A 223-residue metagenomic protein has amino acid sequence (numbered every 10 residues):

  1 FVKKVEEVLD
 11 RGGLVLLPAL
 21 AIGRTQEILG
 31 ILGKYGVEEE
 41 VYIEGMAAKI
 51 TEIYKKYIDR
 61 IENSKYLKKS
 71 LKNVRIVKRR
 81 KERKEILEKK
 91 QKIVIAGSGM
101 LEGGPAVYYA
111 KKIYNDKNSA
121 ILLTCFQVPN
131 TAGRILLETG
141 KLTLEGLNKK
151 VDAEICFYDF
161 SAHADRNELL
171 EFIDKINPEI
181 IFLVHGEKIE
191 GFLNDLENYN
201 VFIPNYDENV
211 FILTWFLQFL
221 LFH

Functional and structural regions predicted by a protein language model:
F1-H223: Acidic/His-rich, metal-assisted hydrolase cores and their charged scaffolds
